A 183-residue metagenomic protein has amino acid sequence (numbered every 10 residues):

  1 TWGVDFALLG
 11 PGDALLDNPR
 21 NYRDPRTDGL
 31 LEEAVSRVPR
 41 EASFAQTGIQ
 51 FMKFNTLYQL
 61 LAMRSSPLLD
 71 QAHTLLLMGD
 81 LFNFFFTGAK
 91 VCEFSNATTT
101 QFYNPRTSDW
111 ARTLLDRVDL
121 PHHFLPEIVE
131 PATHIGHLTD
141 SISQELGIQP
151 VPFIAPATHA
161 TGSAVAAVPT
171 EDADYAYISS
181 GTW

Functional and structural regions predicted by a protein language model:
T1, L76-G79, P156-T158, Y177-W183: Short beta-strand segments
T1-N55: Active-site phosphate-binding/coordination module
T1-V4, T161-V165: Short glycine/serine/threonine-rich phosphate/pyrophosphate-binding segments that cradle anionic phosphate groups
L9, S43-T161: Gly/Ser/Thr-rich active-site cleft segment
L15-N21, P152-F153, Y177-S179: Short hydrophobic/aromatic-enriched beta-strand-loop microsegments
A167-A173: Alpha-helix C-terminal capping segments
